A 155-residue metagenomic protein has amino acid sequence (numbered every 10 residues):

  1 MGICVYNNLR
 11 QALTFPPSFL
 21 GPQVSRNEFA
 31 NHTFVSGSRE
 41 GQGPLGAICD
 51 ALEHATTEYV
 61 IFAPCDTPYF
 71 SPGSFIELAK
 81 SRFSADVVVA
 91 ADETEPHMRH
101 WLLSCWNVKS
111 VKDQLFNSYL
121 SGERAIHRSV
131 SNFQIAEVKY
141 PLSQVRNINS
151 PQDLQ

Functional and structural regions predicted by a protein language model:
M1-Q23: N-terminal glycine-rich phosphate-binding loop and ensuing alpha1 helix
A30-Q42: Conserved donor nucleotide-binding strand/loop of the catalytic core
Q42-D50: Glycine-rich, basic loop-to-helix element that forms the pyrophosphate-binding segment of sugar-nucleotide handling
A55-E58: Active-site acidic short loop of glycosyltransferases
V60-F62: Short aromatic/hydrophobic "clamp" motif used to bind/position activated sugar donors
F70-H97: Conserved donor-nucleotide/metal-binding helix-loop-beta segment in metal-dependent transferases, i.e., the alpha-helix
V88-K109, S131: Short beta-strand-to-loop element that shapes/binds the nucleotide-sugar donor at the catalytic cleft/hinge
G122-Q155: Conserved alpha/beta core of the MobA/IspD/sugar-nucleotide pyrophosphorylase nucleotidyltransferase superfamily
